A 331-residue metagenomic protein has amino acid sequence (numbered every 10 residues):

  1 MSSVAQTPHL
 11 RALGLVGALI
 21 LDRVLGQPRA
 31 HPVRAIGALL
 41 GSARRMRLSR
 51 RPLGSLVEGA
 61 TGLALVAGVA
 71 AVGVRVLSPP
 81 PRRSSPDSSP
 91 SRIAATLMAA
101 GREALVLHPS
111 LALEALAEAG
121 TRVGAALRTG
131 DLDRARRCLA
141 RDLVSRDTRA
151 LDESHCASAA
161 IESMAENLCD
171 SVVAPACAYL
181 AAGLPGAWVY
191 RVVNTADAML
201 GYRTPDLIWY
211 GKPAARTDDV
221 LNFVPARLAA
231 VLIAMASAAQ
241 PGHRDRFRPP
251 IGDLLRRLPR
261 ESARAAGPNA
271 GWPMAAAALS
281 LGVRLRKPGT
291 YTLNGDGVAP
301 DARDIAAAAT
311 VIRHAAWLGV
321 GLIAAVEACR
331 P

Functional and structural regions predicted by a protein language model:
M1-W188, G201-P331: Hydrophobic alpha-helical transmembrane segments
N194: Substrate/ligand-engaging "lid" and interaction regions
D197-A198: Glycine-rich phosphate/dinucleotide-binding loop and adjoining beta-alpha-beta core of small-molecule
